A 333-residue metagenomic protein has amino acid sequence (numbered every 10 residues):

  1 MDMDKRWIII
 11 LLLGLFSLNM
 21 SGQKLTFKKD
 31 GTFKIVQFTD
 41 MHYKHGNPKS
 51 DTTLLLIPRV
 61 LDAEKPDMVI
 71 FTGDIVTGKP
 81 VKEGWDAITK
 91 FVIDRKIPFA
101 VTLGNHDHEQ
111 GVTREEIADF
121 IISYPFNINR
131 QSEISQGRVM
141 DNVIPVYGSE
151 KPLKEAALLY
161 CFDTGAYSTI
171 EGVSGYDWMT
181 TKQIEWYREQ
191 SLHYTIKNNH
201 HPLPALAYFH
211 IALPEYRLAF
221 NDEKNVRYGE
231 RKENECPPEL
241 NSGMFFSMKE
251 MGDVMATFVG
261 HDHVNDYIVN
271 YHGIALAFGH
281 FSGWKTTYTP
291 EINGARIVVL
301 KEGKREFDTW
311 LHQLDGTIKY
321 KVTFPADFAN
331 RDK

Functional and structural regions predicted by a protein language model:
M1-Q23: Bacterial Sec-dependent N-terminal signal peptides
G22-A87, F91: N-terminal active-site segment of His-dependent metallophosphoesterases
V36-L54, V76-E83, E109, E115 (+3 more regions): Acidic/histidine-rich helix-loop elements that form or flank divalent-metal/phosphate-binding sites at the catalytic
F38, P145-Y147, K151-L153, M244-M251 (+1 more regions): Binuclear metal-dependent phosphoesterase catalytic core
K44-G46, T77-P80, V101-V112, Y167-I170 (+3 more regions): Active-site environment of divalent metal-dependent phosphoester hydrolases
P48-K49, G73-F91, H108-F126, A219 (+1 more regions): Metal-dependent catalytic neighborhoods of phosphoester/phosphodiester hydrolases
K65-D67, L158-C161, V173-D266: His/acidic metal-ligating clusters that form di-metal
D86-N199, I297-K301: Extended active-site neighborhood of metal-dependent phosphoesterases/phosphodiesterases
